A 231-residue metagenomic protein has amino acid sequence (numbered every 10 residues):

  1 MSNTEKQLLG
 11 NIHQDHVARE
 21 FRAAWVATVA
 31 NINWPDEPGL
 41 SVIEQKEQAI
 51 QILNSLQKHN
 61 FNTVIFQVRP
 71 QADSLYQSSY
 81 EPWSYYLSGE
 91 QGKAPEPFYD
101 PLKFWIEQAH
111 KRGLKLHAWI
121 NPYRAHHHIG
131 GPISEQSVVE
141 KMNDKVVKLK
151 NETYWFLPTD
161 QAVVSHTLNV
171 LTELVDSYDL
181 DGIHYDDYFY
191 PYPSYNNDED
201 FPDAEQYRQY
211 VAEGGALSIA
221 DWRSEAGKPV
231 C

Functional and structural regions predicted by a protein language model:
M1-R19: N-terminal low-complexity, Pro/Thr/Ser-rich intrinsically disordered segments that act as propeptides or flexible
R19-F21, A27-E47, E107, H117-Y178: Active-site-adjacent "subsite" loops/lids of carbohydrate-active enzymes
R22-V26, V64-F66, L116-A118, I183-Y185: Hydrophobic faces of well-ordered beta-strands that scaffold small-molecule active sites in alpha/beta enzyme cores
L40-H59, Y86-R112, S165-H166: Aromatic- and glycine-enriched glycan-recognition loops and surfaces that form the carbohydrate-binding subsites
E47-D73, S177-D181: Catalytic domains of carbohydrate-active enzymes, especially glycoside hydrolases
H59-P97: Aromatic-lined carbohydrate-binding/catalytic grooves of carbohydrate-active enzymes
F61, R69, Q108, M142-C231: Polysaccharide-binding and catalytic clefts of secreted carbohydrate-active enzymes
I65-S74, I120-A125, D186-Y192: Short, solvent-exposed turn/loop segments enriched in Gly/Ser/Thr/Pro and often Arg
